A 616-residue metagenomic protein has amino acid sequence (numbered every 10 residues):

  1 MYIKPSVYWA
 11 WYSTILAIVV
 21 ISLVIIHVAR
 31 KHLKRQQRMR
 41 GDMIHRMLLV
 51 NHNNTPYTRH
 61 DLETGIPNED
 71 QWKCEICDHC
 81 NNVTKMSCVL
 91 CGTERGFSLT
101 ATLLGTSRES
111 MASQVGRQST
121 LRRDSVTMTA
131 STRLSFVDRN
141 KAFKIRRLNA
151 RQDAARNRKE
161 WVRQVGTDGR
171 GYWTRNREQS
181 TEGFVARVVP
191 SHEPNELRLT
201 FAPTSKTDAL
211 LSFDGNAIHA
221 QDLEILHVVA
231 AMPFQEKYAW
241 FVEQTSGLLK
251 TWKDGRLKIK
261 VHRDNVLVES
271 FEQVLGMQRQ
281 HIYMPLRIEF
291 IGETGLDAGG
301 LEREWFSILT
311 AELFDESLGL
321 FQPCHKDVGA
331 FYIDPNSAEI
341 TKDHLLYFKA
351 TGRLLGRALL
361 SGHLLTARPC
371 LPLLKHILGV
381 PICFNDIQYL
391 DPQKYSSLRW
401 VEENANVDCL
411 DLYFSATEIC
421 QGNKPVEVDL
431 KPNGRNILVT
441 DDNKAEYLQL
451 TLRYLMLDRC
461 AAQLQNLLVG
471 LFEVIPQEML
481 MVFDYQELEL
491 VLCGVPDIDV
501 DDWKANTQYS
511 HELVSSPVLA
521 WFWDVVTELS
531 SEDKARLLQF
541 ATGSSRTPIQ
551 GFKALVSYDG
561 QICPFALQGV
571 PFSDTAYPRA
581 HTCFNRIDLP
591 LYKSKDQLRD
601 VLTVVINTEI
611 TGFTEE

Functional and structural regions predicted by a protein language model:
Y2-R35, L99, R108-E616: Long, Ser/Thr/Pro/Gly-rich and/or acidic low-complexity regions in intracellular
V20-L33, H45-N54, S87: Eukaryotic cytoplasmic intrinsically disordered, serine/threonine/proline-rich low-complexity regulatory regions
Q37-N68: Cytoplasmic C-terminal tails of single-pass
E69, V83: Flanking scaffold residues of small Cys/His-coordinated metal-binding clusters
D70-K73, V518: N-terminal alpha-helical segment
C74-C77, C88-C91: Short cysteine-rich clusters marking metal-coordination/redox-active sites
C91-G105: Short Cys/His-rich micro-motifs in 6-15 aa windows
